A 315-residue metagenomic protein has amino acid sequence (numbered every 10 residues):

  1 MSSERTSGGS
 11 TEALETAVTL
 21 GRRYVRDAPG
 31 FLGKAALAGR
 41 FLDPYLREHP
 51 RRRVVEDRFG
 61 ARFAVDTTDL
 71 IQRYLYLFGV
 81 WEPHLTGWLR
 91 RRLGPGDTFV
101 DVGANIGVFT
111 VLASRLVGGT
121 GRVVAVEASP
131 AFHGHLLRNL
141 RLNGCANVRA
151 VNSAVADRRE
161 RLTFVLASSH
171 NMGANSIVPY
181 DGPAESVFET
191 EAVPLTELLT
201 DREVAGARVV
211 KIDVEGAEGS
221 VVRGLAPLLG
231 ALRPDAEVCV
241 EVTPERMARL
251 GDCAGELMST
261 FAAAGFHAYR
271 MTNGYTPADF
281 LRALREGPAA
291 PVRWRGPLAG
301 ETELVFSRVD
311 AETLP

Functional and structural regions predicted by a protein language model:
M1-P315: Phosphate/nucleotide-binding beta-alpha loop and adjacent structural elements of enzyme active sites
